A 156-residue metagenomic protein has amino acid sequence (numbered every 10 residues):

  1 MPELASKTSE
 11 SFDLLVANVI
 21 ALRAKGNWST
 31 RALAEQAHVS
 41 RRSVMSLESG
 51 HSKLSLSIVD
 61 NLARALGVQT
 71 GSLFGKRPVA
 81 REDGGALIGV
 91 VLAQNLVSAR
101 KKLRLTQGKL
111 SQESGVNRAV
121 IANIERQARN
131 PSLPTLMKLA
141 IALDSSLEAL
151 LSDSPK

Functional and structural regions predicted by a protein language model:
P2-K25, V79-K102: A short, Lys/Arg-rich alpha-helix, primarily the initiator
A17-Q36, N61, Q94-E113, K138: Short basic helix-loop element that most often maps to the first helix and adjoining turn of HTH DNA-binding modules
V19, L33-A34, V44-L47, L73 (+4 more regions): Conserved hydrophobic/aromatic packing and binding residues within compact polymer-binding modules
H38, S57-S72, P134-A149: DNA major-groove recognition helix of helix-turn-helix/homeodomain DNA-binding modules
H38-S52, G115-N130: Recognition helix of helix-turn-helix/homeodomain-like DNA-binding domains that insert into the DNA major groove
S40, H51, L66, R77-A80 (+2 more regions): The DNA-recognition helices of helix-turn-helix-type DNA-binding domains
S72-G85, A149-K156: Short amphipathic recognition helices of helix-turn-helix/homeodomain-type DNA-binding modules
